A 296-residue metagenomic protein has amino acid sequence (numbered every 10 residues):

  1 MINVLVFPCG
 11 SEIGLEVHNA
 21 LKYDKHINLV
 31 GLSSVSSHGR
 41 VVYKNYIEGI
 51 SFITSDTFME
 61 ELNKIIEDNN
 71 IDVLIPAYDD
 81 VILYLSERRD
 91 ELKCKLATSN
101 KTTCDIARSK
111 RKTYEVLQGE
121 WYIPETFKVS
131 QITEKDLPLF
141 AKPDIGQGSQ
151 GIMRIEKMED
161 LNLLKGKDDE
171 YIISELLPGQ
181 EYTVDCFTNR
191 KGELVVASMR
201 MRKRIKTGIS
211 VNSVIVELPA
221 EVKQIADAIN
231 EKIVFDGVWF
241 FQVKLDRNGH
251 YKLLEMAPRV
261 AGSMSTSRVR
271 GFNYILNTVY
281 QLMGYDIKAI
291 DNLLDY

Functional and structural regions predicted by a protein language model:
M1-T98: ATP-binding N-terminal substructure of ATP-dependent carboxylate-amine bond-forming enzymes
R40-V42, F58-E60, D105-K112, G151 (+1 more regions): Short, charged, surface-exposed secondary-structure boundary motifs
C104-Q180, N189-E193, A220: Active-site nucleotide/adenylate-binding loops and adjacent lid/helix of ATP-dependent enzymes
L139, V195, K252-E255: Protein kinase-like catalytic core scaffold
D169, S174-V234, L245, A257-G284: ATP-dependent carboxylate/phosphate-activation module, predominantly the ATP-grasp catalytic core and closely related
D236-N248: A short glycine-rich, hydrophobically flanked beta-strand micro-motif that places a catalytic Asp/Glu for divalent metal
D286-Y296: Cysteine/selenocysteine-centered motifs that mediate thiol-based redox chemistry or coordinate metal-sulfur cofactors
